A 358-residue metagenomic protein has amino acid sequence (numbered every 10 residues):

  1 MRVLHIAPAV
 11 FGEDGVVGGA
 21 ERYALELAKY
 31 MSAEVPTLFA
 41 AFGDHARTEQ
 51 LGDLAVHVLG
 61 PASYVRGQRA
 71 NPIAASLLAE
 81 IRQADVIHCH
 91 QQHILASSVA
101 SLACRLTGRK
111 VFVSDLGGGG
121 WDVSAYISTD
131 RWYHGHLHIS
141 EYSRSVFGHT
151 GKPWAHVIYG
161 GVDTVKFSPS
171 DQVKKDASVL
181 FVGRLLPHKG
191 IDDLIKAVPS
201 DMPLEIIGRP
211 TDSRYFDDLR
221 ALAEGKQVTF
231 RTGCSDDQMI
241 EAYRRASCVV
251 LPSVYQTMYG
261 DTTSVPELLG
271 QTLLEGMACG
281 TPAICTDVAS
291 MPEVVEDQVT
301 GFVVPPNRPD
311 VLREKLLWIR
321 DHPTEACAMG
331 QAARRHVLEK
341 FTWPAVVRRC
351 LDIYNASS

Functional and structural regions predicted by a protein language model:
M1-H45, G52: N-terminal subdomain of nucleotide-sugar transferases
L4, D171-I207: Conserved donor-binding/catalytic core segment of Leloir-type glycosyltransferases
G119-G120, R131-P169: Donor nucleotide-sugar binding/catalytic pocket of nucleotide-sugar-dependent glycosyltransferases
G208, F216-E241, C248: Nucleotide-activated donor-binding/catalytic signature segment of Leloir-type glycosyltransferases, i.e., the conserved
R244-L268, T281: Acidic donor-binding loop of glycosyltransferase active sites
L273, P282-C285, V295: Short hydrophobic beta-strand element within catalytic cores of glycosyltransferases and related nucleotide-activated
D297-Q298, F302-P309, W318-P323: Conserved acidic donor-binding segment of nucleotide-sugar-dependent glycosyltransferases
V311, W318, E325-K340, R349-D352: A short, well-ordered alpha-helix in the C-terminal region of glycosyltransferases
